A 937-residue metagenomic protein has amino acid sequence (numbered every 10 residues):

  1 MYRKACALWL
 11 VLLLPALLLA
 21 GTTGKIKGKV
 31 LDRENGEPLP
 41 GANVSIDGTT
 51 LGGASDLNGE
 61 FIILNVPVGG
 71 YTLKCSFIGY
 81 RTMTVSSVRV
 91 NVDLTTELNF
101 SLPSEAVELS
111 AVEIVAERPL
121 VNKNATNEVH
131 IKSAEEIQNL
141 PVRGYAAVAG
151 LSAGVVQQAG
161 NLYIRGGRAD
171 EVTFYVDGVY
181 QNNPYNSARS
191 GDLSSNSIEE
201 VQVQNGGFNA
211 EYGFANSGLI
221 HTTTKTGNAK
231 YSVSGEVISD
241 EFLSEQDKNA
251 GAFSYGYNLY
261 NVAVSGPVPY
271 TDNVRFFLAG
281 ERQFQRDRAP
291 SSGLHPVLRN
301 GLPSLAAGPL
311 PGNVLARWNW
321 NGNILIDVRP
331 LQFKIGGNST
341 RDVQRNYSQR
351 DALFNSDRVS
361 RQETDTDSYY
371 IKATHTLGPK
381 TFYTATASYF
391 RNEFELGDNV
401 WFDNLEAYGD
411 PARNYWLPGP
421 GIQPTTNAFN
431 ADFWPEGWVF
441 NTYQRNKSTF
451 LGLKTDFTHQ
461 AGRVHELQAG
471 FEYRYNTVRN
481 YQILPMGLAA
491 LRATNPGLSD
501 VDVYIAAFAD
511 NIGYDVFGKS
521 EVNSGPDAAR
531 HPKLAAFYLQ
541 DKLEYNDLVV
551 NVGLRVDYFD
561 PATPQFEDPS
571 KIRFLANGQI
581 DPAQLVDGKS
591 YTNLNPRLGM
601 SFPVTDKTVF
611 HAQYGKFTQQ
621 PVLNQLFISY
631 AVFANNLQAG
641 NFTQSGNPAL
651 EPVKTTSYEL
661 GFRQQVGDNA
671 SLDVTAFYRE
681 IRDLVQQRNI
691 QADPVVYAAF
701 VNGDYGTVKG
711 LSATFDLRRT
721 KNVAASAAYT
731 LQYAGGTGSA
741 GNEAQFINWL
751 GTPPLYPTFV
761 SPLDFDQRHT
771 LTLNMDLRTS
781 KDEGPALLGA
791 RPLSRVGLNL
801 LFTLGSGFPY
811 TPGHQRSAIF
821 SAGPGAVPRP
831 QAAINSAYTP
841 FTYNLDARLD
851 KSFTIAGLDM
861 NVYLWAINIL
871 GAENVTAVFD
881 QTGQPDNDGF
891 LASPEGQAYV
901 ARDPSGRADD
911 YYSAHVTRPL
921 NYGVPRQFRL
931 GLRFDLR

Functional and structural regions predicted by a protein language model:
L18-V115: Periplasm-facing N-terminal accessory domains of Gram-negative outer-membrane beta-barrel systems
Y80-L98, S110-A210, F214-L219, T223-K225 (+5 more regions): Periplasmic N-terminal accessory/gating domains of Gram-negative outer-membrane beta-barrel systems
A116, V233-E241, L278-F284, I335-R341 (+10 more regions): Transmembrane beta-barrel strands of outer-membrane/channel proteins
F253-Y347, R361-T384, P596: Transmembrane beta-barrel wall of Gram-negative outer-membrane proteins
G337-Y538, A576-D581: Replace "related TpsB outer-membrane translocases also match" with "some related outer-membrane beta-barrels such as
T384, S388, V609-H611, G615 (+5 more regions): Membrane-embedded beta-barrel scaffold of Gram-negative outer-membrane proteins
D673-I681, Y697-P809: Gram-negative outer-membrane beta-barrel transporters
G784, G789-G825, P840-N844, K851-R937: C-terminal beta-signal and adjacent terminal beta-strands/loops of Gram-negative outer-membrane beta-barrel proteins
